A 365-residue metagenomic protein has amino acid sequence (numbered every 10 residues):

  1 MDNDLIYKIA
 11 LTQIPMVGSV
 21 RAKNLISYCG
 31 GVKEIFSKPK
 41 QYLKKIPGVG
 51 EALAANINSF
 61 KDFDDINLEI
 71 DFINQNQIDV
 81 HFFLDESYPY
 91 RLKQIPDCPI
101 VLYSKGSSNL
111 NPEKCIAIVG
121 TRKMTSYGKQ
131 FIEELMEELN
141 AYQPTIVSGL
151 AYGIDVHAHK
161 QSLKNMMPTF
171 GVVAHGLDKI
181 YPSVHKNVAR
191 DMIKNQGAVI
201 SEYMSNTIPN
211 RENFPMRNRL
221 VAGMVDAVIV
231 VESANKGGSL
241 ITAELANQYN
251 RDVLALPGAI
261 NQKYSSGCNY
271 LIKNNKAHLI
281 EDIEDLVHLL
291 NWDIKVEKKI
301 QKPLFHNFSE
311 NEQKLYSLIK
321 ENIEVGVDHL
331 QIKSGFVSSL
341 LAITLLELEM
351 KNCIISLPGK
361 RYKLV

Functional and structural regions predicted by a protein language model:
M1-L84, L271, V327, K351-V365: Short, small/acidic-rich helices and loops at N termini and domain boundaries of DNA replication/processing enzymes
D2, Q75, F82-V365: Glycine-biased, small-residue-rich flexible motifs in mid-sequence functional cores and linkers
